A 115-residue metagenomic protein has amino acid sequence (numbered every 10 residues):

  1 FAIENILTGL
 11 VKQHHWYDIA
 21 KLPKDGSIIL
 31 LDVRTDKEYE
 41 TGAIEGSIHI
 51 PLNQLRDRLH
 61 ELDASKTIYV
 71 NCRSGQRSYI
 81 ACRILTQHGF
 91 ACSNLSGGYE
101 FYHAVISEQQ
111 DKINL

Functional and structural regions predicted by a protein language model:
F1-I29, D36-Y69, R73-L115: Rhodanese-like catalytic fold shared by cysteine-dependent sulfurtransferases and DSP/PTP-type phosphatases
